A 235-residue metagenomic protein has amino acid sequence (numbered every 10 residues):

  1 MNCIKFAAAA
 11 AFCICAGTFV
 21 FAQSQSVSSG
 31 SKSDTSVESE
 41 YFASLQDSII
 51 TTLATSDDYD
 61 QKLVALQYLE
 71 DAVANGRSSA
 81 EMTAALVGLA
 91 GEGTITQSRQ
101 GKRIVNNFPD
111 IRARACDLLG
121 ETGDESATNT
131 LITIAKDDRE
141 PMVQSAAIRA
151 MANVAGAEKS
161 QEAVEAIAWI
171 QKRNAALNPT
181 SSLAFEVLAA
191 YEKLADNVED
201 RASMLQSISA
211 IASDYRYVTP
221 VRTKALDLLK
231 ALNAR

Functional and structural regions predicted by a protein language model:
M1-A10: Bacterial N-terminal signal peptides that target proteins for export
A9-T18: Bacterial N-terminal signal peptides
V20-S24: Boundary at the C-terminal end of the N-terminal hydrophobic targeting segment
S26-V27, K32-L53, N75-G101, D124-K136 (+3 more regions): Amphipathic alpha-helical scaffolding segments comprising HEAT/armadillo-like alpha-solenoid repeats
S29-E40, D60-R77, G101-V105, P109-D124 (+4 more regions): Structural detector for internal amphipathic alpha-helices that build alpha-solenoid repeat scaffolds
Q46-L66: Long, acidic/serine-threonine-rich intrinsically disordered regions with weak helical/coil propensity that act as
D57-D60, A176, R216: Charged, low-complexity interaction regions
D138-R139, R216-Y217: Short coil/turn segments at helix-helix junctions and helix-capping linkers within large alpha-helical proteins
